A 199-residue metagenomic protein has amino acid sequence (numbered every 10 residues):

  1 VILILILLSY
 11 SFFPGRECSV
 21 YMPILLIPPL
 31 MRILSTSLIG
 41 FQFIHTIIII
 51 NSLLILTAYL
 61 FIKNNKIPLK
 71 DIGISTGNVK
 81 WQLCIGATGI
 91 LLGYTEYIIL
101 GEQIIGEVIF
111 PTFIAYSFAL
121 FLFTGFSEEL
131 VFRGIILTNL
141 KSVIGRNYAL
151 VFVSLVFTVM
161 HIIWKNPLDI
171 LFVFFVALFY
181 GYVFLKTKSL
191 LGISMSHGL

Functional and structural regions predicted by a protein language model:
V1, L26-S37, I90-I98, S154-I162 (+1 more regions): Aromatic-anchored segments of alpha-helical transmembrane domains
V1-N65: N-terminal, membrane-interfacial amphipathic/helix-forming hydrophobic leader that caps and precedes the first
I2-I6, I50-I55, Y116-L120, F172-Y180: Hydrophobic core segments of transmembrane alpha-helices in multi-pass, intramembrane catalytic enzymes
S9-Y21, G40, P68-N78, L137-I144: Membrane-interface helix-boundary motifs at transmembrane edges
M22-L26, K80-A87, I114-F118, N147-F152 (+2 more regions): Hydrophobic alpha-helical transmembrane segments
T36-T124: Juxtamembrane helix-loop-helix connectors linking adjacent transmembrane helices in multi-pass membrane enzymes
F41-I50, Y116, K141-V153, S189: Membrane-interface starts of transmembrane alpha-helices
F126, V143, N147-L199: Functionally important transmembrane alpha-helices
